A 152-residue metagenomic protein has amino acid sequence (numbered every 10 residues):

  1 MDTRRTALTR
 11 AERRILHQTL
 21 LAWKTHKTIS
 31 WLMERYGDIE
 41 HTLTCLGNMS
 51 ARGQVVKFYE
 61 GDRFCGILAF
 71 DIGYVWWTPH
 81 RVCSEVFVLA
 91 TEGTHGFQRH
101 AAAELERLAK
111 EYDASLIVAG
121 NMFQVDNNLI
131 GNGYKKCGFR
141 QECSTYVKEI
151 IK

Functional and structural regions predicted by a protein language model:
M1-G37: Short amphipathic alpha-helix that is part of the acyltransferase structural core
T44-K57: A short helix-loop-beta-strand connector motif used in the catalytic cores of GNAT acetyltransferases and, in some
K57, R63-I72: Conserved beta-strand in the GNAT
Y74-E85, R140-E142: A conserved beta-turn-beta hairpin within the catalytic core of GNAT-like acetyltransferases that forms part
S84-F97: A short, internal acetyl-CoA/4′-phosphopantetheine-binding micro-motif in the GNAT/acyltransferase core
T94-A109: Conserved acetyl-CoA-binding loop-helix of GNAT-fold acetyltransferases
V118-L129: Conserved beta-strand-loop-alpha-helix junction that forms the acyl-donor binding cleft
G131, K135-K152: C-terminal "cap" of GNAT-fold acetyltransferases
